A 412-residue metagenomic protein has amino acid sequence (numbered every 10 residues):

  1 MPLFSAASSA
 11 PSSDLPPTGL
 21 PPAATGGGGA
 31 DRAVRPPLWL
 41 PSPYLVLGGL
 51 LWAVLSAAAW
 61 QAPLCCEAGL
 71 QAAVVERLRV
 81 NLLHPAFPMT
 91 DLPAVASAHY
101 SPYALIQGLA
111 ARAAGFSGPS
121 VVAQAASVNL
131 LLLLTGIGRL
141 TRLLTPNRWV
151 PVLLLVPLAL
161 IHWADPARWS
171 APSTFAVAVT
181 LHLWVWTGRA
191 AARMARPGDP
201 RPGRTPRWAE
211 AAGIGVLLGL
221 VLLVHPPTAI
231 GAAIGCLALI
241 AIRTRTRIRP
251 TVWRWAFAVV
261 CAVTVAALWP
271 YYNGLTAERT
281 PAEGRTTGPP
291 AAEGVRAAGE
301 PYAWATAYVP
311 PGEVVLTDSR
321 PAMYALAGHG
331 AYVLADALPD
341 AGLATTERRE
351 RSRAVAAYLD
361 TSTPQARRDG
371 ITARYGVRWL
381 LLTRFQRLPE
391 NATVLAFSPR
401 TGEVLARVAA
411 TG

Functional and structural regions predicted by a protein language model:
M1-L55, G412: Start-transfer (signal-anchor) and selected internal transmembrane alpha helices of multi-pass inner/ER membrane
P37-L38, T141-T145, I161-H162, L183-A195 (+1 more regions): Structural signal for the C-terminal ends of transmembrane alpha-helices and the immediately following loop
P37-Y44, L50-S170, A178, G284 (+1 more regions): Active-site lumenal/periplasmic loops and adjacent helix-entry segments of GT-C-fold, multi-pass membrane
C66-E67, Y100, A171, A176 (+2 more regions): Transmembrane catalytic cores of multi-pass membrane glycosyltransferases and polysaccharide-assembly enzymes
A72-E76, A171-D199: Specific aromatic-rich, kink-prone transmembrane helix
H162, R193, A211-I214, L222-I230 (+5 more regions): Conserved luminal/periplasmic juxtamembrane motif of membrane-embedded glycan-processing enzymes
A190-G219: Short hydrophobic alpha-helices at membrane interfaces in multi-pass membrane enzymes
P281-G412: Extracytoplasmic
